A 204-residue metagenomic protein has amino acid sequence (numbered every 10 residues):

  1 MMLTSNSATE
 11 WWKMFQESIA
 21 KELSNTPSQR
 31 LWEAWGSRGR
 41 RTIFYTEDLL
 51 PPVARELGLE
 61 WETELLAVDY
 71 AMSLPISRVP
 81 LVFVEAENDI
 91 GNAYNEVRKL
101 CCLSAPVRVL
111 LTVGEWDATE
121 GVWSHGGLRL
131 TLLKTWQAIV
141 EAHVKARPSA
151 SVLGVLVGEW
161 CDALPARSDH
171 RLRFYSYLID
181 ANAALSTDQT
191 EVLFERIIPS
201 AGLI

Functional and structural regions predicted by a protein language model:
M1-E64: Acidic-basic catalytic patches of nuclease active cores, encompassing PD-(D/E)XK and other metal-cofactor nuclease
P52-E64, V107-L110, A138, V144: Charged, terminal alpha-helix-loop-beta segments that serve as non-catalytic nucleic-acid engagement and/or assembly
L59, L66-L74: Long amphipathic alpha-helical segments with strong coiled-coil/leucine-zipper propensity
L65-A67, V79-L81, A105: Short connector loops at helix/strand junctions that flank enzyme active sites, especially segments positioning acidic
Y70-M72, R78-N88, L100: Conserved catalytic cores of phosphodiester-cleaving nucleases, focusing on short active-site segments
V84, V109, G154-L156: Hydrophobic/aromatic beta-strand patches that form the interior of the parallel beta-sheet core in alpha/beta enzyme
E87-H143: Catalytic cores of nucleic-acid endonucleases
A138-I204: Non-catalytic C-terminal interaction segments of nucleic acid-processing enzymes
